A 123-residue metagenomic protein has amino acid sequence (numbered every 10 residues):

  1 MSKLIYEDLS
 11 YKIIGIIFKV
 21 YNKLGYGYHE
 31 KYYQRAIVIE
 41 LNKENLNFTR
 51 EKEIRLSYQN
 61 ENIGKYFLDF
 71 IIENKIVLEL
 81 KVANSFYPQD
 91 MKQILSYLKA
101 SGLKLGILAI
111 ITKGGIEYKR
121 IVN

Functional and structural regions predicted by a protein language model:
M1-N45, L105, I116, V122-N123: Solvent-exposed, charged helical/coil patches that constitute nucleic-acid or partner-interaction surfaces
G25, F70-N84, Y97: Conserved catalytic cores of phosphodiester-cleaving nucleases, focusing on short active-site segments
E44-N60: A short acidic/basic microdomain associated with nuclease active sites
T49, D69-I71, I110: Well-ordered beta-strand positions
Y58, I63, I72-E73: Structural motif
G64-K65, M91: Structural motif corresponding to alpha-helix initiation and N-cap regions
Y66-L68, N74, I116: Change "...and in nucleic-acid phosphodiester-cleaving endonucleases..." to "...and in nucleic-acid processing enzymes
K81-N123: Nucleic-acid nuclease catalytic cores
